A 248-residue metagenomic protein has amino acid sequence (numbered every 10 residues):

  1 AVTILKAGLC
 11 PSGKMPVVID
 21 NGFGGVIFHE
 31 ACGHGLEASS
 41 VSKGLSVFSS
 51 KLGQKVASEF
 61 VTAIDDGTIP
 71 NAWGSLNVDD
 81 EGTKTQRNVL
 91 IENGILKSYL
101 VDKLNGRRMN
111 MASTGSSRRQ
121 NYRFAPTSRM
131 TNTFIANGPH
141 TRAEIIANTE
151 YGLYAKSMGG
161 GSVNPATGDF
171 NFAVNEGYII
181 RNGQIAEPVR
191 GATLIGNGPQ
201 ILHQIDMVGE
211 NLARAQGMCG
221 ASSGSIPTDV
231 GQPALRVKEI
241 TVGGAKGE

Functional and structural regions predicted by a protein language model:
A1-E248: N-terminal small-residue-enriched
